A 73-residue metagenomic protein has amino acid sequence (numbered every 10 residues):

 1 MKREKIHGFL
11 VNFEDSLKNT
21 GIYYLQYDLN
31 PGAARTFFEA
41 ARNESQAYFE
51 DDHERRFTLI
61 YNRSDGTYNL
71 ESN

Functional and structural regions predicted by a protein language model:
M1-F37: N-terminal acidic leader/helix
G21, D28, E44-S45, G66: Short, flexible coil/linker elements and helix-boundary hinge sites characteristic of intrinsically disordered
F37-N43: Soluble sensory domains of the PAS superfamily and closely related sensory modules
Q46-N73: Short, compact, well-ordered microdomains
